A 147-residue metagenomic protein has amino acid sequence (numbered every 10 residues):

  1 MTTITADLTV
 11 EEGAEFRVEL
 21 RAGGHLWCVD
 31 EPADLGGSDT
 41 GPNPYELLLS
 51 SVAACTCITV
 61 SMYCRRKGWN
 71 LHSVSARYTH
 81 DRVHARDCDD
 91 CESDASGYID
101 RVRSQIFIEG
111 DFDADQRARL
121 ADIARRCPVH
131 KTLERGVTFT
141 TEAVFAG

Functional and structural regions predicted by a protein language model:
M1-S50, S61-G147: Extended beta-strand/beta-hairpin segments
